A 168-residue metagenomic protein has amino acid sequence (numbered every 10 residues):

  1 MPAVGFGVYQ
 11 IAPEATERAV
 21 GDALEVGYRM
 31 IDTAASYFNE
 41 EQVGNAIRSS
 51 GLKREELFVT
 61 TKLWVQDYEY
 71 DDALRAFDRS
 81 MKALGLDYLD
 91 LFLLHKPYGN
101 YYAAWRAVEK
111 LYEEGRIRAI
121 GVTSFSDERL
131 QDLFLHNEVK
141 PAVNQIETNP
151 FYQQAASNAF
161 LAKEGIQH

Functional and structural regions predicted by a protein language model:
M1-L57: N-terminal binding-site loop/beta-alpha segment at the start of enzyme catalytic domains that lines or forms
F6, A23, I31, V43 (+7 more regions): Conserved, mostly hydrophobic/aromatic
Y9-I11, A34-S36, K62-Q66, L94-P97 (+2 more regions): Active-site beta-loop-alpha junctions enriched in small/polar residues
I11-L24, E69-G85, A103, E128-D132 (+1 more regions): Short, acidic/polar
Y28, L86-L89, I117, P141: A structural motif
E41-R48, F77-M81, V108-E109, L130: Short, well-ordered amphipathic alpha-helices
A73-L94, K110-E114, I166: CE4/NodB-like, metal-dependent polysaccharide N-deacetylase domain that modifies extracellular/periplasmic N-acetylated
K96-H168: Beta/alpha (TIM)-barrel catalytic core signal, keyed to glycine-rich beta->alpha loops juxtaposed to Asp/Glu that bind
